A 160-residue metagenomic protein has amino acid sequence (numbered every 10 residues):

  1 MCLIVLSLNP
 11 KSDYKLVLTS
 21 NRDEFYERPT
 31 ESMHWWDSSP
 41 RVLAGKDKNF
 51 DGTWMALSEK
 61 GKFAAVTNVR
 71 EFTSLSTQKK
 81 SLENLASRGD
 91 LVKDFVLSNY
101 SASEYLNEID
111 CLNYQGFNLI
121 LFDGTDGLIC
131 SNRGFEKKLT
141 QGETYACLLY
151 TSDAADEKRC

Functional and structural regions predicted by a protein language model:
M1-I4, P40, K48-F50, E104: Short alpha-helical segments and helix-capping/turn motifs at coil-helix boundaries
L3-S7, T53-L57, F117-F122, L128: Short beta-strand scaffold segments in enzyme catalytic cores
K11, C111, E157-C160: Secondary-structure boundary motif
K11-V92: Glycine/small-residue-rich interface belts in oligomeric ring/scaffold proteins and their assembly partners
K62-G142: Internal, conserved structured core segments that host functional sites
T144-L149: Flexible glycine-rich active-site/ligand-binding loops centered on an Asp-His dyad
Y150-K158: Conserved small/polar residues in nucleotide/adenosyl-binding loops
